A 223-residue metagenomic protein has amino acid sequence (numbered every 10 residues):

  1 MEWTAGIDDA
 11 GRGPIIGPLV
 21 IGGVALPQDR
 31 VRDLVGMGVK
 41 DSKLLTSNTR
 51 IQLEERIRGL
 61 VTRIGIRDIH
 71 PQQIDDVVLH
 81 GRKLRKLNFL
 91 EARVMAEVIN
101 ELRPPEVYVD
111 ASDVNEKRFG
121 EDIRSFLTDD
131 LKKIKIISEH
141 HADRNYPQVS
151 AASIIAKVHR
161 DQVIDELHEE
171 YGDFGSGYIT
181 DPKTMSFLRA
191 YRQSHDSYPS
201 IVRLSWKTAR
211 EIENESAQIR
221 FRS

Functional and structural regions predicted by a protein language model:
M1-S223: RNase H-like, Mg2+-dependent phosphodiesterase core, and more generally RNA phosphate-backbone-engaging helix-loop
